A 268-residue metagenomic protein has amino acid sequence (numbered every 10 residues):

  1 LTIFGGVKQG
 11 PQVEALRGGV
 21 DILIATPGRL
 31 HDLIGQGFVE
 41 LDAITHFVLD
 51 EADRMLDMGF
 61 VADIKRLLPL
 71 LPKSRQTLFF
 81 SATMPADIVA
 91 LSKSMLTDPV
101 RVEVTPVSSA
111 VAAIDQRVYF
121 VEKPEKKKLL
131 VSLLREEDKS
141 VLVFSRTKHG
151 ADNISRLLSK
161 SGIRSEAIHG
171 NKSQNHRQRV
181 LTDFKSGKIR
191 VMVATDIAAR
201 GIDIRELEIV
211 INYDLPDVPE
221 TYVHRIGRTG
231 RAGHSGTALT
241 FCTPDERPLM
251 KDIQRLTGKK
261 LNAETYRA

Functional and structural regions predicted by a protein language model:
L1-A268: Conserved helicase RecA-like core
